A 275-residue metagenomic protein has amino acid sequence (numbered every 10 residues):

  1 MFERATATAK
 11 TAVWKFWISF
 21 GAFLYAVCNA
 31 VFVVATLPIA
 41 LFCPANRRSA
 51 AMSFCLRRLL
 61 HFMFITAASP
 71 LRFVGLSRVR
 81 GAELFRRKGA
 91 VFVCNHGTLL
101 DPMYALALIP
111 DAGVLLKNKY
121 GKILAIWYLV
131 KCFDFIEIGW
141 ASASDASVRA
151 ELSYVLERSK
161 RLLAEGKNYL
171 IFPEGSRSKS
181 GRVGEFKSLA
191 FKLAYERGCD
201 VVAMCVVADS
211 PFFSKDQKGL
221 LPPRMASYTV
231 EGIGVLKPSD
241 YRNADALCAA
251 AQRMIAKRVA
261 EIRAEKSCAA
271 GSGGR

Functional and structural regions predicted by a protein language model:
M1-C55, R161, D240-R275: Membrane-interfacial terminal anchoring regions of lipid-handling membrane enzymes
A40-N95, A107, R258: N-terminal signal-anchor transmembrane helix
L41, K88-D145: Catalytic core of membrane glycerolipid acyltransferases/transacylases, capturing the structured, soluble-facing
G89-V91, G166-F172: Residue-level preference for the first positions of well-ordered beta-strands
W127-Y128, N168, K179-A246: A cross-family acyltransferase "interaction/gating" segment
K131-L163, R253: A membrane-cytosol interface segment of integral membrane proteins
V155-K160, K167, E174-G181: Soluble extracytoplasmic domains of inner/organellar membrane proteins
